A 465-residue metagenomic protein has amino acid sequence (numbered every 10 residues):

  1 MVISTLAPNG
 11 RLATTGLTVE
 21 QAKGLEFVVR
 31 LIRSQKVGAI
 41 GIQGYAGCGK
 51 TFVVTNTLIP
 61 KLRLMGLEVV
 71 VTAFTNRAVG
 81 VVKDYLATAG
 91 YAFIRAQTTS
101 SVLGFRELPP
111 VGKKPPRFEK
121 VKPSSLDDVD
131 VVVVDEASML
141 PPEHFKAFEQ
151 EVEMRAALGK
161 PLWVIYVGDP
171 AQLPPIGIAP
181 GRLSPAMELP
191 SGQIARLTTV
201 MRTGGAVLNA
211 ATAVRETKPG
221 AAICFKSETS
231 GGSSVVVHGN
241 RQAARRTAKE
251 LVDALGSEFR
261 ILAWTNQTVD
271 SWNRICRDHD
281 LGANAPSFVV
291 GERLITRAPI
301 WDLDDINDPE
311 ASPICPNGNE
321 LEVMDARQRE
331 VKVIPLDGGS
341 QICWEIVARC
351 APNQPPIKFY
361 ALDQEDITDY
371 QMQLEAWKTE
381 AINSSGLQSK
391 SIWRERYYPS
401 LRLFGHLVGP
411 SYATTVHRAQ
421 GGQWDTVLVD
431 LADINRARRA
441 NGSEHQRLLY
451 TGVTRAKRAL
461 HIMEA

Functional and structural regions predicted by a protein language model:
I3-E26: N-terminal pre-Walker A segment at the start of P-loop NTPase domains
T5, G24-Q43, C48-K50, V54 (+3 more regions): Conserved helicase motor core of P-loop NTPases
V29, K332-A465: C-terminal accessory regions
F52-L64: Walker A/P-loop NTP-binding motif
V69-D130: Inter-Walker segment of RecA-like/P-loop motor cores
D127-P141: Conserved P-loop NTPase "ATPase switch" module shared by AAA+ and STAND
D128-V131, G159-I165, A459-H461: Loop/turn-to-beta-strand initiation segments
D135-E136, G168-P170: Walker B catalytic acidic pair
